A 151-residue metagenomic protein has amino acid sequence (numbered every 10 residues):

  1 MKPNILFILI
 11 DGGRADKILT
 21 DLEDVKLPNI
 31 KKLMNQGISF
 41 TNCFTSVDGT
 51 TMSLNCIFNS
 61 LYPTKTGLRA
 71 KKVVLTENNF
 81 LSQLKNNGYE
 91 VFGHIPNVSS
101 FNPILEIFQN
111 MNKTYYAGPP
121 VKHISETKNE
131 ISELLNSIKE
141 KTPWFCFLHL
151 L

Functional and structural regions predicted by a protein language model:
M1-L151: Catalytic domains that recognize anionic headgroups
